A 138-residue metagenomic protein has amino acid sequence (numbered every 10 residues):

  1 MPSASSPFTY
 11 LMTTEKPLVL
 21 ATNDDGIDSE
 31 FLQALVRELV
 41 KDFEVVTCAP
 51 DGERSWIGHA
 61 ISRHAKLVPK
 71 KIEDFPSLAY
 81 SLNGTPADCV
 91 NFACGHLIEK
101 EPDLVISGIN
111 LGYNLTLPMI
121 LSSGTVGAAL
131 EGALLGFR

Functional and structural regions predicted by a protein language model:
M1-L11: N-terminal amphipathic/basic-hydrophobic helices that include classical n-h-c signal peptides and signal-anchor
T13-E15, V19, E30-H96, K100-E101: A cross-family phosphate/adenosyl-ligand binding-site feature
A21-D28, M119-I120: Short, glycine-rich nucleotide/cofactor-binding loops
T22, C48-P50, S107-N110: Short beta-strand segments
D25, E53, T85-P86, N110-Y113: Short glycine-rich anion-binding loops that position phosphate/pyrophosphate groups of nucleotides and phosphorylated
D28-S29, S107: General alpha-helical segment detector with a strong preference for membrane-spanning helices and helix-boundary regions
S29-E30, L115: Extracytoplasmic/secreted cell-surface and envelope-processing proteins
F92, K100-R138: Internal, conserved structured core segments that host functional sites
